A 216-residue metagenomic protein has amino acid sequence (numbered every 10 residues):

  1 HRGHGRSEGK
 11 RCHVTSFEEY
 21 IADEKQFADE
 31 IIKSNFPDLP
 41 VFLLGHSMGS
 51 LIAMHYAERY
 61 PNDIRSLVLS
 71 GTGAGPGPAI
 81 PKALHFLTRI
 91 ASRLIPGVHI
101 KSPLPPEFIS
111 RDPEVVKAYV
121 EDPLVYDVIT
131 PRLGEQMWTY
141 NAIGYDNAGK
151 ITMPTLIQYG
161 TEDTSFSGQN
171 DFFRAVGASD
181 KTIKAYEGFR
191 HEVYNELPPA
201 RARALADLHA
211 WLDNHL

Functional and structural regions predicted by a protein language model:
H1-H4, G73, E187-F189: Short beta-to-alpha linker loops that shape the active-site pocket of alpha/beta-hydrolase fold enzymes
G5-N35, A200-A204: Catalytic nucleophile-loop/oxyanion-hole region of alpha/beta-hydrolase and closely related hydrolase-like folds
N35-H46: Alpha/beta-hydrolase fold nucleophile elbow
H46-T130: Alpha/beta-hydrolase-fold enzymes
I129-N147: Active-site nucleophile elbow and catalytic-triad environment of alpha/beta-hydrolase enzymes
I151, I157-Y159: Short beta-strand/loop motif that positions the catalytic acidic residue of the alpha/beta-hydrolase fold
D163-Q169: Conserved alpha/beta-hydrolase "acid-adjacent" motif
T182-L216: Catalytic active-site module of serine/aspartate enzymes centered on a nucleophile-bearing elbow/loop
